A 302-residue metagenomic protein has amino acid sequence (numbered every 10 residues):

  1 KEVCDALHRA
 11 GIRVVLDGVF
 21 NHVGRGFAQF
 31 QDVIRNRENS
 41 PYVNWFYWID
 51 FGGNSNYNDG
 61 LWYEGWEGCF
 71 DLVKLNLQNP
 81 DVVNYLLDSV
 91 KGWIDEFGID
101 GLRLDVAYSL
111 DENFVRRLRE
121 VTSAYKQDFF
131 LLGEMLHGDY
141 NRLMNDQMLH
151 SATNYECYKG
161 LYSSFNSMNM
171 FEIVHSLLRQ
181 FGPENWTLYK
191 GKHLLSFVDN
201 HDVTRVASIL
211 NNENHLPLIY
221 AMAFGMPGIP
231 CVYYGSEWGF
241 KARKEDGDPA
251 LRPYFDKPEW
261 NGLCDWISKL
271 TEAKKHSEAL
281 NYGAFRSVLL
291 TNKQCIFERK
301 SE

Functional and structural regions predicted by a protein language model:
K1, G68-V83, D100-S109, G160-M168 (+2 more regions): The substrate-binding groove and active-site-proximal loops of carbohydrate-active enzymes, especially glycoside
K1-G92, E96, L118-A124, N141: Substrate-binding/active-site clefts of carbohydrate-active enzymes
C4, H8, H22, I34 (+8 more regions): Active-site-proximal helices and loops of the catalytic beta/alpha 8
V14-L16, L102, L131-G133, T153 (+2 more regions): Hydrophobic faces of well-ordered beta-strands that scaffold small-molecule active sites in alpha/beta enzyme cores
F97-G98, F197: Short loop/turn motifs at secondary-structure junctions
I99, L149, G228-I229: A structural motif
Y220-A223, P227-K241: Substrate-binding cleft of secreted/luminal carbohydrate-active enzymes
V288-E302: Carbohydrate-binding surface patches
